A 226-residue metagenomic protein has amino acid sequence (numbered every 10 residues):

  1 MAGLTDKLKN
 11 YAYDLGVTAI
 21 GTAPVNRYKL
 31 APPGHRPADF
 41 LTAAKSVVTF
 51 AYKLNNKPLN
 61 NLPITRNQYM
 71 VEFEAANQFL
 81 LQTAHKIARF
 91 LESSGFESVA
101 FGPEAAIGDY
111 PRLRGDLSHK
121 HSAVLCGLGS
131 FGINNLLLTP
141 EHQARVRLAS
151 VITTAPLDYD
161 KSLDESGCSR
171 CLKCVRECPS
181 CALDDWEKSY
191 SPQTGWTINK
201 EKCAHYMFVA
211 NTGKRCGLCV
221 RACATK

Functional and structural regions predicted by a protein language model:
M1-E74: Non-catalytic, usually N-terminal nucleic-acid engagement modules in DNA/RNA processing proteins
A31, Y69, A75-K226: Catalytic cores of enzyme domains
